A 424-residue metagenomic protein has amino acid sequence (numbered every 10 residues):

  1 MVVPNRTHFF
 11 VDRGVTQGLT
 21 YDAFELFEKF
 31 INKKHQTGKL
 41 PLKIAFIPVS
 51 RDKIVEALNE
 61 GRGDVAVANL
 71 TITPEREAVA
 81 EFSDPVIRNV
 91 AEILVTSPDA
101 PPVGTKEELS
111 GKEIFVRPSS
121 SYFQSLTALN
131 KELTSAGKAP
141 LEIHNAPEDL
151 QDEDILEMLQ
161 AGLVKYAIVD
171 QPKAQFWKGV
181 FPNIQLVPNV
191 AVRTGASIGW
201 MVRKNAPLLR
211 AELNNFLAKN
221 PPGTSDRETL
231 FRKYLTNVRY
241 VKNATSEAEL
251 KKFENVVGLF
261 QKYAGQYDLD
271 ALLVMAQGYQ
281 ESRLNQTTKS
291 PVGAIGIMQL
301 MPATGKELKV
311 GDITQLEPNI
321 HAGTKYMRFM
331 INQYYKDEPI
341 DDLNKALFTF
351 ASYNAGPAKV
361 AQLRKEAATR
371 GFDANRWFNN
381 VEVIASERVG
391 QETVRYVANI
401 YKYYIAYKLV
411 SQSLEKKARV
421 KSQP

Functional and structural regions predicted by a protein language model:
M1-A78, N145-L150, L213: Extracytoplasmic small-molecule ligand-binding "clamshell" domains of the periplasmic binding protein/Venus flytrap
M1-F9, R13-K34, A91-L150, E247-L259: Bilobed "Venus flytrap"/periplasmic-binding protein-like clamshell domains and structurally analogous long
P4-R6, D84-P102, E148, P172 (+3 more regions): Periplasmic-binding protein-like
G18-F30, S97-F123, Q171, V192-V238 (+2 more regions): Extended ligand-binding regions for polar small-molecule ligands
K53, N59, V65-V79, S125-A128 (+4 more regions): A ligand-binding cleft/hinge motif common to bilobed small-molecule-binding domains
M201-V202, N344-S413: Catalytic and substrate-binding regions of cell-wall glycan-acting enzymes that process beta-1,4-linked
L235-R283, E317-I320, Y334-E338, S413: Export/targeting segments at the very N-terminus of extracytoplasmic proteins
T287-G311, P318-F329, A374-N379, I400: Substrate-binding/active-site groove segments that recognize and process beta-1,4-linked N-acetyl-hexosamine
